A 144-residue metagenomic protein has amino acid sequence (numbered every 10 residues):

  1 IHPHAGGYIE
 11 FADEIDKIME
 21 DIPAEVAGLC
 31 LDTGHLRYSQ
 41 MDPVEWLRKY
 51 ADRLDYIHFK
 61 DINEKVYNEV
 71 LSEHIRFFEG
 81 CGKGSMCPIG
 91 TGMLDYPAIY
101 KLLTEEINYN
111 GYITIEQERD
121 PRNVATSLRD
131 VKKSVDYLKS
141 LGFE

Functional and structural regions predicted by a protein language model:
I1-A5, T33, Q117: Short glycine-centered, acidic/aromatic-flanked micro-motifs in structured strand/loop junctions that mark active-site
I1-I15: Hydrophobic, aromatic-enriched interface-forming segments
G7, L36-R37: Catalytic P-loop NTPase motifs of RecA-like helicase/translocase cores
A12-A27, L31, R37-E144: Histidine-acidic metal/acid-base catalytic patches
